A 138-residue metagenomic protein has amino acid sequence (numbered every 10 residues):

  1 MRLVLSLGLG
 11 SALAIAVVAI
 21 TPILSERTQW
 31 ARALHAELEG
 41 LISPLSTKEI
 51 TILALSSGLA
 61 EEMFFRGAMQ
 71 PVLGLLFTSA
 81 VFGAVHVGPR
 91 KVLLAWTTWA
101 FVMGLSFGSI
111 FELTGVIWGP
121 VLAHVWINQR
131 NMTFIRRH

Functional and structural regions predicted by a protein language model:
M1-S57: Juxtamembrane helix-loop-helix connectors linking adjacent transmembrane helices in multi-pass membrane enzymes
W30, L41-H138: Transmembrane helix-loop-helix hairpins at the membrane interface of multi-pass integral membrane proteins
